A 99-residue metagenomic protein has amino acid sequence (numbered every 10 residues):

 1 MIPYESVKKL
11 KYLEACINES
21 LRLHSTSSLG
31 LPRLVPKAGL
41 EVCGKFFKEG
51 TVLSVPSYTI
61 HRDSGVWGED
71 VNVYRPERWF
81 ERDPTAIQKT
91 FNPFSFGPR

Functional and structural regions predicted by a protein language model:
I2-C43: Conserved cytochrome P450 K-helix E-x-x-R motif and the immediately C-terminal K′/meander segment
Y4, C43, E81-R99: Cytochrome P450 heme-thiolate "Cys pocket" and heme-binding signature region
K9, I17, Y58, D83-P84: Eukaryotic, compositionally biased intrinsically disordered regions
I17-L21, R75, S95: Amphipathic alpha-helical interaction motifs in eukaryotic regulatory proteins
S54-V55, P93: Structural recognition of the beta-strand scaffold that forms the well-ordered cores of secreted hydrolase catalytic
V55-D83: Conserved cytochrome P450 K-helix/beta-meander segment immediately N-terminal to the heme-binding cysteine loop
